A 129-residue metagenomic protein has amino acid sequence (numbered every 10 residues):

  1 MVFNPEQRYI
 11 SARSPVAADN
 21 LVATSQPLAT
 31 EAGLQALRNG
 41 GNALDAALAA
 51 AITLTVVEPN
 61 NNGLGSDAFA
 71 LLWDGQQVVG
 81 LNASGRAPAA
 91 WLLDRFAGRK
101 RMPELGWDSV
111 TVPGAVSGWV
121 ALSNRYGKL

Functional and structural regions predicted by a protein language model:
M1-E31, Q35, A43-L129: Noncatalytic scaffold domains of N-terminal-nucleophile
